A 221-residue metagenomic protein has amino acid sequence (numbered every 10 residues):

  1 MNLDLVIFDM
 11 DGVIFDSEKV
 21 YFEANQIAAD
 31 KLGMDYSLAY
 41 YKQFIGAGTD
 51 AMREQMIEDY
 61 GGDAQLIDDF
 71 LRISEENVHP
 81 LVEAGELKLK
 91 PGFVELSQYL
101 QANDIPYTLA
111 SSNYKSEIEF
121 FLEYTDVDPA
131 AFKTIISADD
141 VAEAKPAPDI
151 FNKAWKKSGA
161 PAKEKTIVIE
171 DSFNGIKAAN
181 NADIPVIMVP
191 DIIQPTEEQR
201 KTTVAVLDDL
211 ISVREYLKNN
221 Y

Functional and structural regions predicted by a protein language model:
M1-D4, Q98, Y114-S116, F120-Y221: Asp-based, Mg2+/Mn2+-dependent phosphohydrolase catalytic module
M1-K42: Active-site neighborhood of HAD-like aspartate-dependent phosphohydrolases
I14, L89, Y107-A110, E143 (+1 more regions): Conserved SAM-binding loop
A28-G61, D68: Alpha-helical substrate-recognition element adjacent to the catalytic core
D30, Q101, N180: Anion (oxyanion) recognition and catalysis
F44-G48, K88-G92, N113, P146 (+1 more regions): Short beta->alpha linker loops
I57-Q98, N103: Metal-dependent phosphoesterase signature
